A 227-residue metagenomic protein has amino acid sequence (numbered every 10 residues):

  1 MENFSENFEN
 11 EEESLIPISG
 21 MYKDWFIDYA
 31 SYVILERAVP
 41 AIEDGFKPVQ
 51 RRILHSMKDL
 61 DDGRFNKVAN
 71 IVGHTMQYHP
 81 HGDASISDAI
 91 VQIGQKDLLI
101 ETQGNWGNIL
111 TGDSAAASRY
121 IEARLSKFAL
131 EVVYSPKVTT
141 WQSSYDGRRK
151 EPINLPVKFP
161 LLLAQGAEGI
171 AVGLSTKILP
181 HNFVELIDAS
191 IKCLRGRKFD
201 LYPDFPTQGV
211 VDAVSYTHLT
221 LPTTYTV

Functional and structural regions predicted by a protein language model:
M1-Y216: Catalytic phosphate-handling regions of large nucleic-acid enzymes and associated NTPases
T217-T223: Conserved small/polar residues in nucleotide/adenosyl-binding loops
